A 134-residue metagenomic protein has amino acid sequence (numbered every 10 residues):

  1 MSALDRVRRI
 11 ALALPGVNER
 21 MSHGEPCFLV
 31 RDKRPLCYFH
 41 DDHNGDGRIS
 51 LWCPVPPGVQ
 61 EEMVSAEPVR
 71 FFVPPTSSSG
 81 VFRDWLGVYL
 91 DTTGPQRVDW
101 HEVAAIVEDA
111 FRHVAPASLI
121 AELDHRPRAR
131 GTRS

Functional and structural regions predicted by a protein language model:
M1-S134: Charge-dense, helix-prone N-terminal extensions
